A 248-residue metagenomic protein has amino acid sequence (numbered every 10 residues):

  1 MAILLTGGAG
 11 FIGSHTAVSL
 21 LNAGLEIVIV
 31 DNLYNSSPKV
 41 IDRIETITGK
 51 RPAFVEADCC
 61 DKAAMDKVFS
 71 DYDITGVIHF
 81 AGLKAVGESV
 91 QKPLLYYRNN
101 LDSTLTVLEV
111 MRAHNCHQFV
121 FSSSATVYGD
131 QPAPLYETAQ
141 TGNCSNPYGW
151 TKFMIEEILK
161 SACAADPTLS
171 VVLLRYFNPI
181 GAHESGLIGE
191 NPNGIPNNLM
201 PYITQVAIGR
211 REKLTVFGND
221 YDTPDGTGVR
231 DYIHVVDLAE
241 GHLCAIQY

Functional and structural regions predicted by a protein language model:
M1-A182: N-terminal Rossmann-like NAD(P)+-binding domain of SDR-like oxidoreductases, especially those catalyzing
A133, K160-Q247: NAD(P)-dependent short-chain dehydrogenase/reductase
